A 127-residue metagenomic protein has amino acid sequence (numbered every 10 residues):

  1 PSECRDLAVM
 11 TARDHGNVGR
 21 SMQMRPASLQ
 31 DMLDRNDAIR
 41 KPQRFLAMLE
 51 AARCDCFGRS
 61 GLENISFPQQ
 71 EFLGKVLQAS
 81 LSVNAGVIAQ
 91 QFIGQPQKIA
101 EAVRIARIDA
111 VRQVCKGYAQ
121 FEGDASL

Functional and structural regions predicted by a protein language model:
P1-L127: C-terminal subdomains that position terminal phosphate/3'-OH groups for nucleotidyl transfer/ligation, primarily on
